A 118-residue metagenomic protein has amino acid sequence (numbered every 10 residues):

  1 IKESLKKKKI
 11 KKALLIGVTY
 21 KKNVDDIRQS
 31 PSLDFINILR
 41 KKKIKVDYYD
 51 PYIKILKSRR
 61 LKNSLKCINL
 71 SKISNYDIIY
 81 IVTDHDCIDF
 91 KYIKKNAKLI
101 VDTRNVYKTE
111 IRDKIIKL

Functional and structural regions predicted by a protein language model:
I1-L118: Structural/interface elements that position substrates and couple domains in central-metabolism enzymes
